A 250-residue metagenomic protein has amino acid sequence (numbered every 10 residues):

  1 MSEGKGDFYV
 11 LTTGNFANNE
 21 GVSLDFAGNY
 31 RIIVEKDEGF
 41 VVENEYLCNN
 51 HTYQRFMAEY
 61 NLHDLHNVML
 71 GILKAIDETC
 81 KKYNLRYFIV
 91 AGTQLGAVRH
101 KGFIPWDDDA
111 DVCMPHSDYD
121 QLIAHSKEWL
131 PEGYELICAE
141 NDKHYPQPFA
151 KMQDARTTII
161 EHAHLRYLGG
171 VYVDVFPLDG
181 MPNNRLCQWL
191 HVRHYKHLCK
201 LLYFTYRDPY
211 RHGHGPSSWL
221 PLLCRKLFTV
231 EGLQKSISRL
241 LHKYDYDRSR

Functional and structural regions predicted by a protein language model:
S2-F8: Extreme N-terminal basic, low-complexity initiation segments that serve as generic localization/processing leaders
N15-N19, D25, N29-I33, Y46: Short, positively charged and aromatic/hydrophobic N-terminal segments
E35-M57: N-terminal flexible segment immediately upstream of the FAD-binding catalytic core in FAD-dependent oxidoreductases
N49-K81, S126-N183, C199, Y203-R250: Conserved catalytic core of two-metal-ion nucleotidyltransferases
D77-A110, Y119: Active-site nucleotide-donor binding segment shared across nucleotidyl transfer reactions
C113-P115: Short hydrophobic/aromatic beta-strand micro-patches that form the beta-sheet surface supporting nucleotide- or nucleic
Q121-A124: Conserved SAM-binding loop
R185-L190: A short secondary-structure junction signal
